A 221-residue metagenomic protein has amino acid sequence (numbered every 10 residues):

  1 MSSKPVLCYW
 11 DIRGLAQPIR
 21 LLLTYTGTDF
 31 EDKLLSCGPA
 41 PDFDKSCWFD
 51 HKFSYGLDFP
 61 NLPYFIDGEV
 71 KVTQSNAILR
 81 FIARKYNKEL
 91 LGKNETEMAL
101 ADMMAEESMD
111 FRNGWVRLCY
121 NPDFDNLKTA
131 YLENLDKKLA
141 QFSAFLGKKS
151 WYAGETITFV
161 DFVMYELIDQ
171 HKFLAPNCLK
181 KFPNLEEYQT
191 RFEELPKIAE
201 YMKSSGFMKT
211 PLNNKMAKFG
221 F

Functional and structural regions predicted by a protein language model:
M1-L139, S143, F219-G220: GST-like domain detector, emphasizing the conserved glutathione-binding G-site in the N-terminal thioredoxin-like
S2-V6, I198-F221: C-terminal helix/juxtamembrane-tail motif
I19, F111, L185-Y188, I198: Hydrophobic side chains within well-formed alpha-helices
N61, A144-A153: Cytochrome P450 catalytic-domain "roof"
A83-N87, M109, G147, K172 (+2 more regions): Hydrophobic/aromatic-lined pockets within catalytic cores
L91-K93, G114, Y152-E155, A199-S204: Short, hydrophobic secondary-structure boundary micro-motifs
A101, Y152-K181, L185-E194, M202: GST superfamily/GST-like fold recognition
N113-R117, A144-G147, K197, K203: Charged/polar positions within long, soluble alpha-helices
